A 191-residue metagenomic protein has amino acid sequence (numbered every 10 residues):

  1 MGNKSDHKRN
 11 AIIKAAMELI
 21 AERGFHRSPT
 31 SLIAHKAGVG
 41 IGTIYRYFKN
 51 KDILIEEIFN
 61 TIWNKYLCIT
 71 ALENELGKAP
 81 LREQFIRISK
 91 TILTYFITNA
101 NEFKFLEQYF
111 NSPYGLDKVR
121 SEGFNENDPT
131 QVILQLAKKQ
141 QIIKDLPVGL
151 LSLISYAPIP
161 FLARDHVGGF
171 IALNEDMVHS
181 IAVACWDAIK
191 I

Functional and structural regions predicted by a protein language model:
M1-H7: N-terminal intrinsically disordered/low-complexity leader segments
A11, L19-I53, E57: Helix-turn-helix
I12-I20, I62, I92: Short hydrophobic clusters on alpha-helical segments that form packing/core surfaces in small helical domains
E57, A71-T98, S155: Hydrophobic alpha-helical connector segments
N64-C68, G115-Q140, G149-L153, R164: Amphipathic alpha-helical packing segments from all-alpha helical-bundle domains
R82, I86, K90, N127 (+4 more regions): An amphipathic alpha-helix signature
L93-Y114, R164-G168: Amphipathic alpha-helical segments used for helix-helix packing
E107-Q108, K139-V183: Hydrophobic/aromatic-rich alpha-helical bundle segments in the mid-to-C-terminal region
